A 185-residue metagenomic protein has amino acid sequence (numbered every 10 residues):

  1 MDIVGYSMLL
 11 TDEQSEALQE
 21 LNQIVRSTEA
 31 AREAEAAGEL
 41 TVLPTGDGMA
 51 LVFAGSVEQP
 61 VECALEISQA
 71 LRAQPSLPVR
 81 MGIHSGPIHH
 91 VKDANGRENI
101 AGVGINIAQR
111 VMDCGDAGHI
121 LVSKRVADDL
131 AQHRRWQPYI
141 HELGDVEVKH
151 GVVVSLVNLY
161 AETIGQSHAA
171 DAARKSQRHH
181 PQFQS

Functional and structural regions predicted by a protein language model:
M1-E62, E66: Catalytic NTP-binding/metal-coordinating core of nucleotidyl cyclase/transferase enzymes
L18, I24, I120, Q166 (+1 more regions): Residue-level signature of transmembrane alpha-helix interfaces in integral membrane proteins
L21-N22, V111, S185: Generic low-polarity alpha-helical segments
R26, A30, A50-T163: Catalytic beta-strand-to-alpha-helix segment of the class III nucleotidyl cyclase homology domain
T41, H84, G144-D145, A172 (+1 more regions): Short, intrinsically disordered/low-complexity patches at protein termini and at juxtamembrane boundaries
E162-S185: Intrinsically disordered or compositionally simple regulatory linkers and C-terminal tails in signal-transduction
